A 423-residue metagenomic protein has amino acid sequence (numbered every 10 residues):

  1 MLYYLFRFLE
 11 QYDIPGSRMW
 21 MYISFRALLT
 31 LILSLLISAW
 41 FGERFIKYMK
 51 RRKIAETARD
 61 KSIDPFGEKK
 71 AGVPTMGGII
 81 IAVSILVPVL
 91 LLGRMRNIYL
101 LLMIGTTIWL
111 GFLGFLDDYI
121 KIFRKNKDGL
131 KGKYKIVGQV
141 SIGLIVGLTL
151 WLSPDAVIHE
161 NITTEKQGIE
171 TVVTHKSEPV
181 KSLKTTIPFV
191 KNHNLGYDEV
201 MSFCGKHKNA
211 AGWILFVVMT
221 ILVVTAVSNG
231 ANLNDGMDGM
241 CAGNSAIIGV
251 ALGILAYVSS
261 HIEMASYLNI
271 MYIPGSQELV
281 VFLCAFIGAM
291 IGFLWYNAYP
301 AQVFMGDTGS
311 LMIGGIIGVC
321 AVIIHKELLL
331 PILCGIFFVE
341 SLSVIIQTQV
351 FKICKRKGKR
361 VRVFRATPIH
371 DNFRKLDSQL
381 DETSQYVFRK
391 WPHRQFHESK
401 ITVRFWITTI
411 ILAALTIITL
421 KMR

Functional and structural regions predicted by a protein language model:
L2-R44, V83-F112, I145-T185, F216-R423: Alpha-helical transmembrane segments
E43-K61: Membrane-interface helix-loop junction between the first two transmembrane segments
R59-V73, K127-G138: Juxtamembrane helix-capping/reentrant segments at transmembrane boundaries
K61-K70, K125, M201-N209, S266-P274 (+1 more regions): Short juxtamembrane and helix-loop transition motifs at transmembrane-helix boundaries in membrane proteins
R96-I104, F123-G138: Membrane-interfacial loop-to-helix junctions in multi-pass inner-membrane proteins
L130, Y134, G138, I187 (+2 more regions): Multi-pass alpha-helical transmembrane bundle typical of ion/small-solute transporters and intramembrane aspartyl
V190-L222, S228, T402-F405: Individual transmembrane alpha-helix segments
